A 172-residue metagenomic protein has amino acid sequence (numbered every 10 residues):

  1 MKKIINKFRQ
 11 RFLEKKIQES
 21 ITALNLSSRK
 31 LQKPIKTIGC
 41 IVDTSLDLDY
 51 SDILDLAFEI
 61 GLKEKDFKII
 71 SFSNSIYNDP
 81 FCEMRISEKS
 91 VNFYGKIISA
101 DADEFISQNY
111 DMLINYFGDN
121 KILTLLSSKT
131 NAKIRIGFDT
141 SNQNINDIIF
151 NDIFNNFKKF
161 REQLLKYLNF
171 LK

Functional and structural regions predicted by a protein language model:
M1-K15: Helix-enriched interaction subdomains in cytosolic or periplasmic regions, typified by TIR/SEFIR signaling/NADase cores
E19-A23, I86-E104: Glycine-rich, highly charged phosphate/nucleotide-binding loops
I21-Y50: Short linear elements at protein peripheries
C40-L62, F67-I70: Histidine-anchored nucleotide/phosphate-binding helix
S45-D47, F117-K121: Short beta->alpha connector loops
I60-L62, I106-S107, S127-N131: Short, conserved loop/helix-junction motifs that constitute active-site signature segments in enzyme catalytic cores
M112-I114: Structural motif
N120-L171: Conserved nucleotide-diphosphate donor binding/catalytic pocket of glycan-assembly enzymes
